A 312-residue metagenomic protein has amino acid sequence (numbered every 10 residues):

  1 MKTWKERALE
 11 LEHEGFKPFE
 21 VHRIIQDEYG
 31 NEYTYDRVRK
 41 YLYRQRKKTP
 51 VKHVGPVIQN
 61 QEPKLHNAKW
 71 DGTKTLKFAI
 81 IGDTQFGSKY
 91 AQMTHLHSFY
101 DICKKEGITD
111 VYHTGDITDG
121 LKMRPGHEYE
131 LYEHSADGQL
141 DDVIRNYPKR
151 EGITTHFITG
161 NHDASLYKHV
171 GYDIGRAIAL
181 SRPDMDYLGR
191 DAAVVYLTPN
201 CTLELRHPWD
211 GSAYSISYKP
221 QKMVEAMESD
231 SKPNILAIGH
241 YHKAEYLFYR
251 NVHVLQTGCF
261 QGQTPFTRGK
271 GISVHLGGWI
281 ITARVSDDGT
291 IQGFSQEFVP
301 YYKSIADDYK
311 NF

Functional and structural regions predicted by a protein language model:
M1-F16: Short, amphipathic alpha-helical "recognition" segments used to contact nucleic acids or chromatin
H13-Q26: Short, charged amphipathic recognition helices of the HTH superfamily and cognate SANT/SANTA-like modules
I25-Y43: Short, basic interhelical loop/turn and adjoining N-cap of the next helix at nucleic-acid- or acidic-partner-contacting
K47-L65: Short Lys/Arg-enriched helix C-cap and helix-to-coil transition segments that create basic nucleic-acid-contact patches
H66, G72, F86-G189: Core catalytic region of metal-dependent phosphoesterases/phosphodiesterases, especially metallo-beta-lactamase-like
N67-A79, V194-E204, Y249-V252: Beta-strand-turn-beta hairpins that frame and shape the catalytic cleft of phosphate-ester-processing enzymes
G82-Q85, G115-G120, G160-D163, H207-D210 (+2 more regions): Active-site metal-binding loops of divalent metal-dependent hydrolases
T202-E204, W209-F298: Conserved beta-sheet core of the metallophosphoesterase superfamily
